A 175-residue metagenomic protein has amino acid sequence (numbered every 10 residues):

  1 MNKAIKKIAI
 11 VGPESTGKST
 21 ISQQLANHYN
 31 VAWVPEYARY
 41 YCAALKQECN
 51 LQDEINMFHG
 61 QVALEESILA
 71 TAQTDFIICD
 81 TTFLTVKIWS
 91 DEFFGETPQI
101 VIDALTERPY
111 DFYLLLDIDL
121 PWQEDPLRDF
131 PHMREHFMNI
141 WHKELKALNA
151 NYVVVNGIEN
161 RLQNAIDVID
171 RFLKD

Functional and structural regions predicted by a protein language model:
M1-I5: Phosphate-binding P-loop
I10: Hydrophobic anchor at the beta1->P-loop junction of P-loop NTPases
P13: P-loop (Walker A) phosphate-binding loop of NTP-binding proteins
K18: Conserved lysine of the Walker
Q23, N27-E66: Conserved substrate/cofactor phosphate-moiety recognition/catalytic segment in nucleotide-dependent phosphotransferases
E48-F94: Conserved nucleotide-sensing/catalytic segment adjacent to the nucleotide-binding pocket in NTP-handling enzymes
F93-N160, D167, L173: A glycine- and Lys/Arg-enriched "phosphate-lid" helix/loop adjacent to the NTP-binding pocket of small-molecule kinases
